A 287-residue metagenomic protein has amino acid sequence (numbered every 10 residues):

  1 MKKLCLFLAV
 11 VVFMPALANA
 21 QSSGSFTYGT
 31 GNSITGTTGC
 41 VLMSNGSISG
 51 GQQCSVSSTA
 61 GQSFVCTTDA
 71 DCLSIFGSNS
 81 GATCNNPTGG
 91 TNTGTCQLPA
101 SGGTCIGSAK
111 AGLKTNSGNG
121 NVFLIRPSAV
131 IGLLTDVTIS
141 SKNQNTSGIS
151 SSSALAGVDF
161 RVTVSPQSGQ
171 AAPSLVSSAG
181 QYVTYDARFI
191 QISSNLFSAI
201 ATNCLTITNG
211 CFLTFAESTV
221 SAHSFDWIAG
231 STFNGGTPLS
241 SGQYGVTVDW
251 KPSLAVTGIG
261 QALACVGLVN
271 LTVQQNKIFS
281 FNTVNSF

Functional and structural regions predicted by a protein language model:
M1-Q21: Sec-dependent, cleavable N-terminal signal peptides
V12, F76, T88, S117 (+1 more regions): A generic structural signal for short, solvent-exposed coil/turn residues that cap or connect secondary-structure
F13-P15, G51, T59, S78: Compositionally biased, intrinsically disordered low-complexity segments
M14-A16, T91-I106: Intrinsically disordered low-complexity regions specifically enriched for long asparagine
Q21-A60, A100-F287: Extracellular jelly-roll beta-sandwich "head" domains, especially the C-terminal globular C1q domain
S57-P99: Secreted, cysteine-rich disulfide-bonded mini-domains of extracellular proteins
